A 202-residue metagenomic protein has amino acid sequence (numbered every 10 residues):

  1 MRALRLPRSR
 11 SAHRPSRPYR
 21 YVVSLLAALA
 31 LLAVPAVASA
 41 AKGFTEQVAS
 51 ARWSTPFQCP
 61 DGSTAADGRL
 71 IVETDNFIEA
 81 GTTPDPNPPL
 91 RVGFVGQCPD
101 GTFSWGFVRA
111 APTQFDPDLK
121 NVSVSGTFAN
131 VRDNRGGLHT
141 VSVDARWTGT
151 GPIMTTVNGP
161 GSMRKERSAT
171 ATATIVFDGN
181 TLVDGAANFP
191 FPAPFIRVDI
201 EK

Functional and structural regions predicted by a protein language model:
M1-Y19: N-terminal secretory signal peptides that target proteins for export/translocation
V22-V34: Bacterial N-terminal signal peptides
L32-E46: C-terminal region of N-terminal signal peptides and the immediate post-cleavage residues of exported proteins
K42-F57: Short N-terminal segments immediately surrounding and downstream of signal-peptide cleavage
S50, A145, T170-K202: Edge beta-strand at a domain terminus
W53-T170: Predominantly extracellular/secreted and cell-surface proteins with exposed, flexible low-complexity segments
